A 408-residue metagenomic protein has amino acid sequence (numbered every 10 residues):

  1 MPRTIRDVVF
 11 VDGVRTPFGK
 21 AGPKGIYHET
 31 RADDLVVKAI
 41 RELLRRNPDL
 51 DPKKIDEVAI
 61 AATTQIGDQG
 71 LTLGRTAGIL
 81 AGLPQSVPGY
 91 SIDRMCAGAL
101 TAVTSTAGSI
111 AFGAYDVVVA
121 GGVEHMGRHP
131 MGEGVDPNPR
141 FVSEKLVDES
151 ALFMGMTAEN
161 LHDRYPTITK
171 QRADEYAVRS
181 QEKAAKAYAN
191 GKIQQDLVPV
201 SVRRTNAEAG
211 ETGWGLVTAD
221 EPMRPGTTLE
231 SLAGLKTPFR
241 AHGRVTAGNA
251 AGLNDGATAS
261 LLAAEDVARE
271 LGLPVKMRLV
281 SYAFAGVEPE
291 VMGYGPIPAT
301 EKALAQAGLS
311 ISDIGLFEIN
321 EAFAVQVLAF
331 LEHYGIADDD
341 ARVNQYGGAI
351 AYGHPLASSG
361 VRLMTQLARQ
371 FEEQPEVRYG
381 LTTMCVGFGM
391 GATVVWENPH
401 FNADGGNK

Functional and structural regions predicted by a protein language model:
P2-A32, R164, T228-Y294, P298 (+5 more regions): Condensing-enzyme catalytic core mediating Claisen C-C bond formation in acyl metabolism
V14-P17, H28-K38, D49, R172-E270 (+1 more regions): N-terminal extracellular/periplasmic Venus flytrap/periplasmic-binding protein-like
T16, K20-P23, G108-P166, P225 (+1 more regions): Glycine-rich loop/linker segments at domain edges
Y27-V117, V123-F141, L197-T218, E290 (+1 more regions): Conserved beta-ketoacyl condensing-enzyme motif
R31, A62-D116, E149-M156, G226-G252 (+2 more regions): Conserved catalytic cysteine-centered active-site region of acyl-thioester-dependent Claisen-condensing enzymes
A32-N47, L73-A77, A102, M154-L161 (+5 more regions): Short, well-ordered amphipathic alpha-helical segments that serve as non-catalytic structural scaffolds within diverse
D56, I60, E159, D196 (+1 more regions): Active-site pocket-lining segment
I92-V123, P166-I193, A259-D266, P355-E376 (+1 more regions): Active-site-proximal alpha-helical scaffold in enzymes
